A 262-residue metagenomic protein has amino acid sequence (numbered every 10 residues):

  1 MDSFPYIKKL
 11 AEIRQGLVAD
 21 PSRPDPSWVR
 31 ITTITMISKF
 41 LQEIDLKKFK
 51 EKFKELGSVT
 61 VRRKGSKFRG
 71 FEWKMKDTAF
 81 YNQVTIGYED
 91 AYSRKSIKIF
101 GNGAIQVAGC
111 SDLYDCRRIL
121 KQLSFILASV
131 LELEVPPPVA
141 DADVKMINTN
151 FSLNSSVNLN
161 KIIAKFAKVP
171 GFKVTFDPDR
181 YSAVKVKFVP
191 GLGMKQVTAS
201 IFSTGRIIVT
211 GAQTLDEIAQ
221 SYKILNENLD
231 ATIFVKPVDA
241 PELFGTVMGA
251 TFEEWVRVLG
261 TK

Functional and structural regions predicted by a protein language model:
M1-I208, A212-K262: Intrinsically disordered, low-complexity polar/charged tails and linkers
